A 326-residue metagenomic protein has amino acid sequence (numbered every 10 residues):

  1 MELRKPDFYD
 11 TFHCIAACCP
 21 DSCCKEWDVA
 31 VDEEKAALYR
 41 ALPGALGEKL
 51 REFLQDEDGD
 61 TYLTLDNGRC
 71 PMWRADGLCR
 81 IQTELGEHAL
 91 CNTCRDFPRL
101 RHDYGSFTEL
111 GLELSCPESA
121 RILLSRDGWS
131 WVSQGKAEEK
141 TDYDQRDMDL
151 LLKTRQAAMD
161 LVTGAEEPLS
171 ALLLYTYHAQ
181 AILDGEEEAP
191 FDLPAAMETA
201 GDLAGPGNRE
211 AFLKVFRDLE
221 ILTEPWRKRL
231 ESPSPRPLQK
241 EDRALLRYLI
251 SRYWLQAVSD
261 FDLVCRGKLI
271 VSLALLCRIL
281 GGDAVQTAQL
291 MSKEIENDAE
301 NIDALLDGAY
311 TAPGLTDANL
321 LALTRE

Functional and structural regions predicted by a protein language model:
M1-C19, F53-C91, T108: Immediate flanking context of iron-sulfur cluster ligation sites
M1-D21, E26, G105, E118-A120 (+5 more regions): Long, low-complexity, compositionally biased intrinsically disordered regions
Y9, D142, F261: Active-site-adjacent structural elements in folded domains
Y9-G59: Polybasic, low-complexity association/targeting segments
C14, E84, D144, M148 (+1 more regions): Short, charged/polar micro-motifs that form catalytic or ligand-binding hotspots
A17, W27, W73, Q82 (+2 more regions): Structured loops at beta-to-helix junctions and adjacent beta-edge loops in soluble globular domains
G77, L85-L169: Internal, well-ordered alpha/beta segment that forms a basic, Gly-enriched binding/recognition surface
D160-E326: Hydrophobic, aromatic-lined core segments that form the binding pocket/scaffold for planar heteroaromatic ligands
